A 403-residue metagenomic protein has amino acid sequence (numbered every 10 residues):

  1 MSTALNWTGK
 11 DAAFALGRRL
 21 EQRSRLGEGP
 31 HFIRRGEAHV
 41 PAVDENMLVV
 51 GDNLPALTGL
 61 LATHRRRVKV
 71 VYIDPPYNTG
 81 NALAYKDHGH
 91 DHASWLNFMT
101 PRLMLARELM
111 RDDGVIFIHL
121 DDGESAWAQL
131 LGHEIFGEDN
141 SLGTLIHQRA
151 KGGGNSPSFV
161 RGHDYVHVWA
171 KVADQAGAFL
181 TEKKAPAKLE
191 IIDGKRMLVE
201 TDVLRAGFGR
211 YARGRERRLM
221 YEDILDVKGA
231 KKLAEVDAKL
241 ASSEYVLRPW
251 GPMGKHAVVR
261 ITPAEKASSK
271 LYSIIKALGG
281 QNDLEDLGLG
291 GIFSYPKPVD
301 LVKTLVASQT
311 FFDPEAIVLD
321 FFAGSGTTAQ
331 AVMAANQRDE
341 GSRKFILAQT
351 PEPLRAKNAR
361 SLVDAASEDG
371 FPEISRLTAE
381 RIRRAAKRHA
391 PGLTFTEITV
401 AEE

Functional and structural regions predicted by a protein language model:
M1-Y72, T79-L96, P101, D364 (+1 more regions): DnaQ-like (DEDDh/DEDDy) 3′-5′ exonuclease domain used for proofreading and 3′-end trimming on nucleic acids
T3-R19, H92-L96, S125, V299-A385: Conserved S-adenosyl-L-methionine
V40-G59, N282-I317, A334: Glycine-rich adenosyl-nucleotide cofactor-binding module
H64-R65, L103, L109-R111, F136 (+2 more regions): A generic alpha-to-beta junction signature in SAM-dependent methyltransferases
R66-N81, G132, V318-M333: Conserved proline-anchored active-site loop of SAM-dependent methyltransferases that bridges a beta-strand
K69-D91, A277, N282-D286, D339-L347 (+1 more regions): Metal-dependent catalytic core segments for phosphate chemistry
A93-L145, I374-A386: Conserved Class I SAM-dependent methyltransferase catalytic core
A150, G162-H163, A170-G291, Y295-V306: Active-site-adjacent helix-turn-beta-strand microarchitecture at beta-sheet edges that either contains or buttresses
